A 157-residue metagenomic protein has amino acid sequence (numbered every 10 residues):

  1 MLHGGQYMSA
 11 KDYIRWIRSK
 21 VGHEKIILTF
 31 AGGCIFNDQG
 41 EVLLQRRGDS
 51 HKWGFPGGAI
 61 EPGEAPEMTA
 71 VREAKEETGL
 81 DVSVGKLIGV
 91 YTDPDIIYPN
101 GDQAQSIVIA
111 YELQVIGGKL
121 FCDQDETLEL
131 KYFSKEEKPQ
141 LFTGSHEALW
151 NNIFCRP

Functional and structural regions predicted by a protein language model:
L2-G32: Acidic, metal-coordinating catalytic segment for phosphate/diphosphate chemistry, firing primarily on the Nudix
L2-G4, H51-K52, L120-P157: Nudix hydrolase/Nudix homology domain
K25-I27, G101-I107, Q124: A generic structural micro-feature
T29-A31, G40, I107-I109, L128: Change "...and in nucleic-acid phosphodiester-cleaving endonucleases..." to "...and in nucleic-acid processing enzymes
I35, A110-Q114, K131-Y132: Short, well-ordered beta-strand micro-motif
N37-E76: Conserved Nudix-box catalytic region and its N-terminal flanking loop in Nudix hydrolases and closely related
D81-V90: A short coil-to-beta-strand element that immediately follows conserved catalytic motifs
Y91-K119: Active-site-adjacent beta-strand/loop module that shapes the phosphate/pyrophosphate-binding cleft
